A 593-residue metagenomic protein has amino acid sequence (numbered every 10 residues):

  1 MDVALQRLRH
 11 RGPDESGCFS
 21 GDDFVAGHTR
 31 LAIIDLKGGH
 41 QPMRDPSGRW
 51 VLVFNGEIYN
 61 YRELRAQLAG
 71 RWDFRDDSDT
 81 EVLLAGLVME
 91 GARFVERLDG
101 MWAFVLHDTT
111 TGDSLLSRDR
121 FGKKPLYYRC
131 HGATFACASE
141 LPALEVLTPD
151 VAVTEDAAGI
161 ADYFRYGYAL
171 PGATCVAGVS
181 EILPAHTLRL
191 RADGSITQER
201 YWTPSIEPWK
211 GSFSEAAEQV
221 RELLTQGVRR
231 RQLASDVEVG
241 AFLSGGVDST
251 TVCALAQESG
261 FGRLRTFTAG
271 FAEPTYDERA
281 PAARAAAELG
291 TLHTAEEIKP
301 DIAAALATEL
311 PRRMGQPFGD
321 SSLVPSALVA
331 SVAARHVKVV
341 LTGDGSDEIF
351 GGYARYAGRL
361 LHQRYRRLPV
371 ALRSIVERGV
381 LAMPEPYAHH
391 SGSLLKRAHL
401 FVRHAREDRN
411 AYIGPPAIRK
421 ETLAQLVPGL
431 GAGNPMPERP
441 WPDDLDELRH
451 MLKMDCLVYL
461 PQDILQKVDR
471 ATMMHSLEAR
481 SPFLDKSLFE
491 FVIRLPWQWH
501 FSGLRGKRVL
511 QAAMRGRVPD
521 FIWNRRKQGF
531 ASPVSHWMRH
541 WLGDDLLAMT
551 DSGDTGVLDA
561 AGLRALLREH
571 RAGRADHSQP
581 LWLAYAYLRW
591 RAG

Functional and structural regions predicted by a protein language model:
M1-M314, S326, A330, G516-F521 (+3 more regions): Cysteine-centered catalytic environments shared across enzyme families
D2-L5, D23, V146-A152, A177-P184 (+6 more regions): Adenosyl-5′-phosphate
H40, A327-Y387, P442, Y459 (+1 more regions): Active-site adenylate/phosphate-handling loop in enzymes that bind or generate adenylated species
E90-G91, G167, G315-P317, Q363 (+3 more regions): Short loop/turn hinge sites at secondary-structure boundaries
E238-V247, E273-P274, S321-V324, I349 (+2 more regions): Glycine-rich loop motifs involved in handling phospho/adenylate chemistry
E273, I298, P317-D320, R367 (+1 more regions): Alpha-helix capping and helix-loop boundary segments enriched in small/acidic/polar residues
T308-R312, A334, Y356-G358, W537-R539: Short low-complexity, flexible loop/linker segments enriched in glycine and/or proline with clustered acidic
R313-P317, L547-T550: Active-site proximal helix-loop segment of RNase H-like, two-metal nucleases, encompassing DDE(D)
